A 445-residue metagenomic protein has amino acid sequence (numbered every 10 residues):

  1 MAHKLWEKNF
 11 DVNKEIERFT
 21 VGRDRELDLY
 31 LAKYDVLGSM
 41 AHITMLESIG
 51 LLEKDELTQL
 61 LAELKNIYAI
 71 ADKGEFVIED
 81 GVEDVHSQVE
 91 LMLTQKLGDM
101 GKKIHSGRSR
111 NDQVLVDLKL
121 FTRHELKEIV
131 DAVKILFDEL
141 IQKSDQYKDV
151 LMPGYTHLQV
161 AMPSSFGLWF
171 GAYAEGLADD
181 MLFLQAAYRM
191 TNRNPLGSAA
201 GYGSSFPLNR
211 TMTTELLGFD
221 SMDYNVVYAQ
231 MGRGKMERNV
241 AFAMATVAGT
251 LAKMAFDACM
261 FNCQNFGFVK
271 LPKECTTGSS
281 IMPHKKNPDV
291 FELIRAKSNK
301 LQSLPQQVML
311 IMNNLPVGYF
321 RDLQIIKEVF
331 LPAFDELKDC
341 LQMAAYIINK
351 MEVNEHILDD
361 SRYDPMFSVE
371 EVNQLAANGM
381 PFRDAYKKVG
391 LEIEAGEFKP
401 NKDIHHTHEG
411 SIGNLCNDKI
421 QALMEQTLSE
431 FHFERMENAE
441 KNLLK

Functional and structural regions predicted by a protein language model:
M1-G203, L208-T214, S221, T277-G278 (+3 more regions): A helix-coil-helix interface module used to build multimeric assemblies and to scaffold catalytic/cofactor sites
A2-G38, D99-M100, G267, M282-K445: Glycine-rich cofactor/substrate-binding loops
H42, E63-I70, M92, K96 (+12 more regions): Generic, well-ordered alpha-helical scaffold segments in large soluble proteins
L60-L61, L217, K273-C275, R362 (+1 more regions): A general structural motif at alpha-helix termini
H105, R110-Q113, H157-S164, L168 (+8 more regions): Alpha-helix capping and helix-loop boundary segments enriched in small/acidic/polar residues
K119, R123-V130, K134, I141 (+10 more regions): Short amphipathic alpha-helical segments with heptad-repeat character
I141, D145-K148, R189-N192, C259 (+4 more regions): Alpha-helical coiled-coil oligomerization motifs
L217-P305: Acidic, glycine-rich loop-and-beta core segments that form the ion-binding/anion-interacting portion of active sites
